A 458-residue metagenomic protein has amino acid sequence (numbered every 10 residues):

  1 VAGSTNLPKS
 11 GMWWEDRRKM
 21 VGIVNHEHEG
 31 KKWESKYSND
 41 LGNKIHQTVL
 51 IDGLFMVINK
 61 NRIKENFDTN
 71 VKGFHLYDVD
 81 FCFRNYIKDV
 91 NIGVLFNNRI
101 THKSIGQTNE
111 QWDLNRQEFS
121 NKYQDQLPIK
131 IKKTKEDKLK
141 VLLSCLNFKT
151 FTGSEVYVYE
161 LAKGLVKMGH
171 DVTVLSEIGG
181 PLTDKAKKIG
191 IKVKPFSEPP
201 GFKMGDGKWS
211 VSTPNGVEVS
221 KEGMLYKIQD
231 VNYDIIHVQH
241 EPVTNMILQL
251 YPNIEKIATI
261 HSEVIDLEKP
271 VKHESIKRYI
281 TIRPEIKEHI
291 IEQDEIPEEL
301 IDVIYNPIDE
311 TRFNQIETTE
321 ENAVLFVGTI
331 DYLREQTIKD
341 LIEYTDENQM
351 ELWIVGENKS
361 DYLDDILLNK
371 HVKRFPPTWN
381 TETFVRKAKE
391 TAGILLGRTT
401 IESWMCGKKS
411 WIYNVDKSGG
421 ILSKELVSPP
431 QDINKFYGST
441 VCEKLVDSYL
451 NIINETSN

Functional and structural regions predicted by a protein language model:
A2-E15: Short beta-strand-to-loop element that shapes/binds the nucleotide-sugar donor at the catalytic cleft/hinge
G42-N43, V49-V57, R62, V71-N98: A short, conserved alpha-helix in the catalytic core of glycosyltransferases
G93-L114, E118: Active-site donor/metal-binding and catalytic loop motifs of nucleotide-sugar-dependent glycosylation enzymes
S144-F151, G164, H170-P214, E357-Y362: N-terminal strand-loop element at the rim of the active site of nucleotide-sugar-dependent glycosyltransferases
S220, H237-V243, I260, L396: Short His-centered aromatic/hydrophobic patch
E285, P307: Carbohydrate-associated surface elements
A323-D365: Conserved catalytic-core segment of nucleotide-activated headgroup transferases in glycan assembly
S428-N458: A charged, aromatic-enriched C-terminal amphipathic alpha-helix characteristic of glycosyltransferases across folds
